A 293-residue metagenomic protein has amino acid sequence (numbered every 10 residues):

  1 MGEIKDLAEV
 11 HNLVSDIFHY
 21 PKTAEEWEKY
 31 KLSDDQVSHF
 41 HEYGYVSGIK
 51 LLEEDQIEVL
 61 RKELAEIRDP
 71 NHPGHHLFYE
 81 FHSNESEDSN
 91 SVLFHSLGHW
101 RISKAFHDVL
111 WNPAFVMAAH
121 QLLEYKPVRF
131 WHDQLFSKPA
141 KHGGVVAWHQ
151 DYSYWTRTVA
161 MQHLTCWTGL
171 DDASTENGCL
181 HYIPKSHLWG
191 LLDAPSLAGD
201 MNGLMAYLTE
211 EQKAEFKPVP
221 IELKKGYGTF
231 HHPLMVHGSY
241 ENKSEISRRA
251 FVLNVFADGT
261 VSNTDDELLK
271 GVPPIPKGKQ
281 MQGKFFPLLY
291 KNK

Functional and structural regions predicted by a protein language model:
G2-E26, P70, D88, L192-L197 (+2 more regions): Non-heme Fe(II)/2-oxoglutarate
G2-Y43, I49-W148, Y154-W155, P195 (+2 more regions): Non-heme Fe(II)-dependent double-stranded beta-helix
D16, A173-V236, T260, G278-K279: Double-stranded beta-helix
I67-P70, Y125, A173, W189 (+1 more regions): Phosphate/oxyanion-binding loops and surfaces in catalytic or ligand/nucleic-acid-binding neighborhoods
Q134, Q150-Y152, T168-D172, P184: Short, structured patches in soluble enzyme cores that scaffold and shape functional sites
K141-H142, A147-Q150, T158-V159, E176-Y182 (+2 more regions): A short secondary-structure junction signal
D151-T156, F216-P218: Short, P/G- and charge-enriched loop/turn segments at secondary-structure junctions
T156-T175, E222-L223, F230, N254-D258: Short, conserved beta-strand element in jelly-roll/cupin
